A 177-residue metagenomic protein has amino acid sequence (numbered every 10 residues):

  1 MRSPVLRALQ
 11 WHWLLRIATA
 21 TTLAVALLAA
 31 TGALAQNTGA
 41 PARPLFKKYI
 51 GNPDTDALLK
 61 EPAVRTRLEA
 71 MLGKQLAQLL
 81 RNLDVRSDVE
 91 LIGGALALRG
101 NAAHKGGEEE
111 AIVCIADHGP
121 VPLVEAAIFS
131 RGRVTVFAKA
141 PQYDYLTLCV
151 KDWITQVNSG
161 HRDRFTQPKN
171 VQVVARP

Functional and structural regions predicted by a protein language model:
M1-W13: N-terminal secretory signal peptides that target proteins for export/translocation
Q10, T19-L28: Hydrophobic helical h-region of N-terminal Sec-dependent signal peptides in bacterial secretory/periplasmic proteins
W11, N52, M71-K74, Q78 (+5 more regions): Surface-exposed polar/charged interaction patches
A30-G32: N-terminal signal peptide c-region/cleavage motif recognized by signal peptidases
G39-D54, P62, G132-P177: C-terminal partner/receptor-binding element of secreted or periplasmic proteins
T66-I128: Mature extracytoplasmic domains of secretory-pathway proteins
